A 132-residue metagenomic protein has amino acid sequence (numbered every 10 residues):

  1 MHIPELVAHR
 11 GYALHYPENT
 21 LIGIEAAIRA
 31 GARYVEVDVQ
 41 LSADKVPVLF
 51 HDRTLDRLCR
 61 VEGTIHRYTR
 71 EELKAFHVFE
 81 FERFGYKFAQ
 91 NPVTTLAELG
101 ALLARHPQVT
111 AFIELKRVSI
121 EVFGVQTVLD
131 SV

Functional and structural regions predicted by a protein language model:
M1-H15, F76-E82: N-terminal small/glycine-rich loop or linker at the start of catalytic domains across soluble metabolic enzymes
E5-V7, Y34, Q108-E114: Structural preference for beta-strand elements that scaffold enzyme active sites
R10, V37-V39, I113-R117: A cross-domain feature marking catalytic cores of carbohydrate-active enzymes and several ubiquitous metabolic/repair
L14, A43, S119: Feature marks short, surface-exposed loop/turn motifs that line or immediately flank catalytic pockets and channel
Y16-A26, L96: Short, acidic/polar
A26-L41: Catalytic domains of carbohydrate-active enzymes, especially glycoside hydrolases
H51-V132: Metal-dependent phosphodiesterase/phospholipase catalytic core, i.e., the His/Asp/Glu-rich active-site region
